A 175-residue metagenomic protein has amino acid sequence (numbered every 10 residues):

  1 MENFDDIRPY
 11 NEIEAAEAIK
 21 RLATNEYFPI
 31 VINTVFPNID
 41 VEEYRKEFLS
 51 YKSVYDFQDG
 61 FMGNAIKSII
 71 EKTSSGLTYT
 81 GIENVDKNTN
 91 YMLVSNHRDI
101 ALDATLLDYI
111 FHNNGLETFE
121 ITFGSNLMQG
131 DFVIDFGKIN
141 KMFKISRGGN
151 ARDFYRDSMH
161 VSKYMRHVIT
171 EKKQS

Functional and structural regions predicted by a protein language model:
M1-Y91, H97-D108, I134, K138-K141: Membrane-anchoring hydrophobic helices of lipid-metabolizing enzymes
I69-T73, I121, R152-R156: Short, flexible loop segments at the rims of nucleotide/cofactor-binding pockets, characterized by
E83, S95-D99, S125-M128, G149: Short, flexible loop/turn elements at secondary-structure junctions
N88-V94, S162-S175: Conserved Motif II region of HX4D acyltransferases
D108, G115-M128: Carboxylate/His-rich catalytic cores and anion/metal-binding grooves
D108-G115, F136-K138, H167-T170: Short, surface-exposed basic-aromatic patches at helix termini and helix-loop junctions that form
F119, S158-K163: Basic/hydrophobic alpha-helical interface regions
G130-M159, E171-K172: Short, flexible helix-coil linker/hinge segments at the edges of structured domains or between repeats
